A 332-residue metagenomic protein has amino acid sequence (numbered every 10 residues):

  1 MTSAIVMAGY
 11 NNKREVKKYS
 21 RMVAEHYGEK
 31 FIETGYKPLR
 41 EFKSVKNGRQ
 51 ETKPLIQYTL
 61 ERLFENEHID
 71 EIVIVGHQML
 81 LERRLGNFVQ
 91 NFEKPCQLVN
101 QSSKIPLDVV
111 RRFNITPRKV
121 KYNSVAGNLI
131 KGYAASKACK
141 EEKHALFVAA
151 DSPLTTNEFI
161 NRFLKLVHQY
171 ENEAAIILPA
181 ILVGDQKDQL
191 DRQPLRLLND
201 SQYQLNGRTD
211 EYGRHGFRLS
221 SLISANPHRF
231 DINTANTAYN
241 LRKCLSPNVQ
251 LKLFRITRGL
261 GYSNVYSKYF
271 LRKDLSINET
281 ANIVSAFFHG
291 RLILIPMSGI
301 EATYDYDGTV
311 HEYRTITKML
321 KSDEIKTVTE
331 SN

Functional and structural regions predicted by a protein language model:
M1-L39: N-terminal nucleotide-binding beta1-loop-alpha1 segment
S3-I5, E71-V73, L146: A structural signal for isolated positions on well-ordered beta-strands in alpha/beta enzyme cores
Y10-K13, K53-K143, K273-I277: Conserved N-terminal catalytic core of the sugar/cofactor nucleotidyltransferase
H26-F42, K46-E65: Short, well-formed alpha-helical segments that are part of the catalytic scaffolds of diverse glycosyltransferases
E142-P153: Short beta-strand-to-loop acidic/aromatic patch adjacent to the donor-nucleotide binding site
T155-F287, E301-A302: Conserved core of the sugar-phosphate nucleotidyltransferase
I293-E301: Catalytic beta-strand/loop signature of glycosyltransferases that borders the donor
Y306-T309: Short, conserved phosphate/pyrophosphate- and ester-handling motifs at nucleotide-, phospho-/glycolipid
